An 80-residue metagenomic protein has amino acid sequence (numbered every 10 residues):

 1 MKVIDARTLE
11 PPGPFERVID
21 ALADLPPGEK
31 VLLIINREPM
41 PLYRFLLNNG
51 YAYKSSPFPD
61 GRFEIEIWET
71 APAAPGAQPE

Functional and structural regions predicted by a protein language model:
K2-I4, T8, P12, E16-D20 (+2 more regions): Positively charged, polar, low-complexity stretches
